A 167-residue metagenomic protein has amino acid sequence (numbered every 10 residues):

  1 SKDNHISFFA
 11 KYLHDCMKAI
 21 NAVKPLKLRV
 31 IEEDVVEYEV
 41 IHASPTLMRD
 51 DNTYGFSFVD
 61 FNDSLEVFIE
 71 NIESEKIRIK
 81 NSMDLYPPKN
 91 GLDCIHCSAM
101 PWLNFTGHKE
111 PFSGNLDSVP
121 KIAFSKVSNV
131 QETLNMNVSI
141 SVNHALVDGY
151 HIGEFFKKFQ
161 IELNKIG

Functional and structural regions predicted by a protein language model:
S1-H5: Surface-exposed, Lys/Arg-rich phosphate-binding patches that contact polyanionic backbones
I6-A43: Hydrophobic "lid/gating" helix adjacent to the active-site nucleophile that controls access to an acyl-thioester pocket
A10, N52-T53, V147, Q160: Non-catalytic regulatory/linker segments of enzymes
C16, I72-K76, F155-L163: Short amphipathic C-terminal alpha-helix that caps PH/PH-like domains
A22, I31, E66, L116-G167: Active-site-proximal acidic secondary-structure segment that organizes catalysis
V40-D63, N135-S141: Acyl/amide activation-and-transfer machinery of modular secondary-metabolite enzymes
R49-F105: Helical lid/core segments from catalytic subdomains that handle acyl or acyl-like groups
Y86, L92-N135: Flexible, Gly/Pro-enriched loop and linker segments at secondary-structure and domain junctions
